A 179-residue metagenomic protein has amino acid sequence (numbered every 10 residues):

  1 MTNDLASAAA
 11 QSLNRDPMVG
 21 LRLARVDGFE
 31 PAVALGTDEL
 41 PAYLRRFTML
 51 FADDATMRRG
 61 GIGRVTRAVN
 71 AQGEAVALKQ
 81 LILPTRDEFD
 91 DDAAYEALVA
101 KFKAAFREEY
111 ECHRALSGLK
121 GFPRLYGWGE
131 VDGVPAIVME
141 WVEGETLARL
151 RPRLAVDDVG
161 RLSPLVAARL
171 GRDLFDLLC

Functional and structural regions predicted by a protein language model:
T2-A52: Juxta-kinase regulatory segment immediately upstream of eukaryotic protein kinase catalytic domains
D54-G60, V65: Protein kinase glycine-rich loop
R64, N70-R107: ATP-binding glycine-rich loop module of kinase domains
E111-K120: Structural motif at the C-terminus of the N-lobe alphaC helix and the adjacent alphaC-beta4 loop of the Hanks-type
W128: Activation-segment/catalytic-loop signature of the eukaryotic protein kinase fold
D132-T146: Conserved short submotifs of the Hanks-type protein kinase catalytic core that shape the nucleotide-binding pocket
L147-R161: AlphaC helix of the protein kinase catalytic domain
L170-G171: Activation segment signature within eukaryotic-like protein kinase domains
